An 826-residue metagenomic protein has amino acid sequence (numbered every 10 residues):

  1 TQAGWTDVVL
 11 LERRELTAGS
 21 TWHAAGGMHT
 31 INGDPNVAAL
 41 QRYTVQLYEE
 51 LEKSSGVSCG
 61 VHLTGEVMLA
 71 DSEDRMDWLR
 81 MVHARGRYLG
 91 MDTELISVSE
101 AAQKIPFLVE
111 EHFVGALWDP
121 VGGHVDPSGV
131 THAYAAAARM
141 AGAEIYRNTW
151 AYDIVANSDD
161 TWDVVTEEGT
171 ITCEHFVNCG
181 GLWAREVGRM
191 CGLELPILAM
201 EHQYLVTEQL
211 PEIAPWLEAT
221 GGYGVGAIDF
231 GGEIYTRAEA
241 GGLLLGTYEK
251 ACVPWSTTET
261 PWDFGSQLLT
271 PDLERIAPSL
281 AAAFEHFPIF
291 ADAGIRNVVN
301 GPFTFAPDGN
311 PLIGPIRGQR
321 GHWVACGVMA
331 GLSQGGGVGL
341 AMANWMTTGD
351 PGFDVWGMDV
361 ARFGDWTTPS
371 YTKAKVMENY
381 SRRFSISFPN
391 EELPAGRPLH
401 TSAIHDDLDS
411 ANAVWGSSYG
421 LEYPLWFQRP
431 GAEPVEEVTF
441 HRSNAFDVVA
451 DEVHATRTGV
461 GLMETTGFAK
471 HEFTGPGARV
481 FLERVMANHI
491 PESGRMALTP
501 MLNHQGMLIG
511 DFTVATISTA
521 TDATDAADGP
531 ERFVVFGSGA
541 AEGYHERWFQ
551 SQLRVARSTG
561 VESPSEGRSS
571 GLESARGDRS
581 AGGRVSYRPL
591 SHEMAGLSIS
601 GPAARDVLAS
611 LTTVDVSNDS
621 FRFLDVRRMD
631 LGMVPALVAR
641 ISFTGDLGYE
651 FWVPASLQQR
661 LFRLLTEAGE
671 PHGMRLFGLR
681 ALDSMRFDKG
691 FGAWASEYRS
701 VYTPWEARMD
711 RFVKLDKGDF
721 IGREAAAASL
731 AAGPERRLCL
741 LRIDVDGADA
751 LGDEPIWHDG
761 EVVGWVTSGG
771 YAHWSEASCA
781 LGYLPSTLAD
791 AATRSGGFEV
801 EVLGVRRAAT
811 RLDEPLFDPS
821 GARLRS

Functional and structural regions predicted by a protein language model:
Q2-T21: Glycine-rich FAD pyrophosphate-binding loop
A25-G27, G33, G122-P127, E233 (+6 more regions): Glycine-rich phosphate/pyrophosphate-binding beta-alpha loops
G26-K104, G231-T236, G241-L244, M377-P389 (+2 more regions): Dinucleotide-binding Rossmann-like beta1-alpha1 core, especially the glycine-rich loop that anchors the ADP
H29, I154-L269, P278-H286, D365 (+2 more regions): Flavin-dependent oxidoreductases
A39-E50, M81, A133, R275-P278 (+2 more regions): A non-catalytic, amphipathic alpha-helix used as a structural packing/dimerization or gating element in enzyme scaffolds
L47-E50, D71-R147, Y152-D160, A240 (+1 more regions): Flavin (FAD/FMN) cofactor-binding and adjacent substrate-gating region of FAD-dependent oxidoreductase domains
G231, D263-S387, E392-H400: C-terminal catalytic lobe of FAD-dependent flavoproteins
F353-D354, M358-G560, G567, L572-E573 (+1 more regions): Glycine/proline-enriched, intrinsically flexible loops and inter-domain linkers
